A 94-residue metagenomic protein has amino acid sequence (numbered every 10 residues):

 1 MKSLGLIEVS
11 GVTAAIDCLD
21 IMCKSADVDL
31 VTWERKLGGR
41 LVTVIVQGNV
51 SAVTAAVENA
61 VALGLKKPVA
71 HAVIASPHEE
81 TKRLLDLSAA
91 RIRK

Functional and structural regions predicted by a protein language model:
M1, C23, E34-G38, G64-K66 (+1 more regions): Solvent-exposed alpha-helices and their adjacent loops that cap or buttress functional pockets in soluble metabolic
M1-S10: Short glycine-/aliphatic-rich beta-strand segments at the starts of folded cytosolic domains
T13-D27: Short amphipathic alpha-helix segments
I21, A56-L63: Short amphipathic alpha-helices in soluble, non-transmembrane regions that often serve as interface/regulatory elements
V28-E34, V69-A70: A short linear hydrophobic-aromatic micro-motif
Q47-V53: Helix N-cap motif at beta-to-alpha junctions
G64-P77: Conserved short beta-strand edge segments in small beta-sheet-based binding/regulatory domains
E80-K94: Short, low-order "capping/linker" segments at domain edges
